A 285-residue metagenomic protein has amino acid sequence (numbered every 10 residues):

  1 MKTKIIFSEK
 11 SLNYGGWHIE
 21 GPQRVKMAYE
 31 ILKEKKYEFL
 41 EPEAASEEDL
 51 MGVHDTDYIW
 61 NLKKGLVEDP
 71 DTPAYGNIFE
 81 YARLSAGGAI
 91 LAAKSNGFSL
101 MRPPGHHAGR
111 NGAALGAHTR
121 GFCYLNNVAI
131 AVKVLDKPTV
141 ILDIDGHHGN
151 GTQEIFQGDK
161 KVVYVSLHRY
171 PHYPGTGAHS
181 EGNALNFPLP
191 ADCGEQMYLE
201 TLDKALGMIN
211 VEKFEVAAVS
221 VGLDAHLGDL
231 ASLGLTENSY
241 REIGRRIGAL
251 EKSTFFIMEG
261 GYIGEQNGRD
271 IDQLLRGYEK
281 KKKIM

Functional and structural regions predicted by a protein language model:
M1-V132, P188, N210: Metal-dependent C-N hydrolase catalytic cores
K2, N96, P138, K161-V163 (+1 more regions): Residues at the starts of beta-strands that form the adenosine-phosphate
G16-I19, L230-G234, R269: Short, solvent-exposed loop/turn segments at secondary-structure boundaries
I59-K63, V221, A225-L227, M285: Flexible, low-complexity linker/boundary loops enriched in proline and small hydrophobic residues that flank enzymatic
I90, M101-A249, R276-E279: Conserved alpha-helical scaffold segments that buttress catalytic/binding sites
A225, G260-G264: A short, acidic, flexible beta-alpha connecting loop/helix-capping segment that sits on the rim of active
T236-E237, Q266-M285: Short, electropositive alpha-helical surface patch
S253-G260: Short acidic/histidine-rich active-site segments
